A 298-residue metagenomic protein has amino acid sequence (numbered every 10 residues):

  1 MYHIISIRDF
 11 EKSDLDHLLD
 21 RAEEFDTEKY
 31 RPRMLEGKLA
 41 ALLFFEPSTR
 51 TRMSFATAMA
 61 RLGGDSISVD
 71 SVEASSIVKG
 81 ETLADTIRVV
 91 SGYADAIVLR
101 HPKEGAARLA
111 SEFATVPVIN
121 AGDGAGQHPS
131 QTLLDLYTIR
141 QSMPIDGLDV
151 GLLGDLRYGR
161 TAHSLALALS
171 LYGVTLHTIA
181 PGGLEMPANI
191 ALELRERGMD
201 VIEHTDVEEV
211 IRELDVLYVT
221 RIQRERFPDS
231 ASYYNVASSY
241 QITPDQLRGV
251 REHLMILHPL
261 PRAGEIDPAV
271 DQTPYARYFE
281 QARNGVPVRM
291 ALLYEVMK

Functional and structural regions predicted by a protein language model:
M1-M53, T57: Positively charged, low-complexity intrinsically disordered leader regions
L39, F44-Y93: Active-site cofactor/substrate anionic-group-binding motifs, chiefly glycine- and Lys/Arg-rich phosphate-binding loops
F45-A58, Q141-V219: Glycine-rich phosphate/diphosphate-binding loop of Rossmann-like nucleotide-binding domains
L62, Y93, F113-T115, Y172 (+3 more regions): Short, structured coil segments at secondary-structure junctions
D95-A168, H258: Anion-binding alpha/beta catalytic cores of soluble intermediary-metabolism enzymes, centered on
L192-V270, Y275-A276: Rossmann-like adenosine-cofactor binding region
Q272-K298: C-terminal helix-to-coil terminal segments
